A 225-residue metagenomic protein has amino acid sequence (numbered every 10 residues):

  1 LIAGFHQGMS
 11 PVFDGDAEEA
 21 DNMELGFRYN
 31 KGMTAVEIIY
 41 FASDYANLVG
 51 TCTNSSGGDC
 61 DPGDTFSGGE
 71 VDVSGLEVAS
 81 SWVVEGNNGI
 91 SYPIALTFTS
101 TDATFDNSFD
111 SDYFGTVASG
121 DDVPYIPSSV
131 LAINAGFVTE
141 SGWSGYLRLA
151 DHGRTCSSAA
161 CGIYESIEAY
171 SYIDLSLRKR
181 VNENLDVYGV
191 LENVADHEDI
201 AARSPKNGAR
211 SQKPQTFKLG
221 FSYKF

Functional and structural regions predicted by a protein language model:
L1-E24, M33-V36, Y40-S67, F109 (+2 more regions): Surface-exposed extracellular loop regions of Gram-negative outer-membrane beta-barrel proteins, predominantly
P11, D21-L25, D64, S74-V78 (+3 more regions): Hydrophobic, lipid-facing positions within transmembrane beta-strands of outer-membrane proteins
V12-D16, T65-G69, F114, A118-P124 (+2 more regions): Outer-membrane beta-barrel domain signature
E19, Y29-M33, D44, D72 (+6 more regions): Outer-membrane beta-barrel strand-turn architecture
G32-T34, N88-I94, S129-L131, S141-W143 (+3 more regions): Outer-envelope beta-barrel architecture signal
Y40-D44, D64-S157, S222: Gram-negative outer-membrane beta-barrel transporters
V71-V73, Y125-V130, I167, H197-F225: C-terminal beta-signal and terminal closure region of outer-membrane beta-barrel proteins
D186-E192: Conserved active-site loop/cleft motifs that coordinate metal ions or position small ligands
